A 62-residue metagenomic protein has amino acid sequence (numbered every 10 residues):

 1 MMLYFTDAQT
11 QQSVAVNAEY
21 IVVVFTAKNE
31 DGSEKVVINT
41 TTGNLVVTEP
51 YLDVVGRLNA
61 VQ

Functional and structural regions predicted by a protein language model:
M2-Q62: Acidic, Ser/Thr- and proline-rich intrinsically disordered linker/docking segments of eukaryotic scaffolds
